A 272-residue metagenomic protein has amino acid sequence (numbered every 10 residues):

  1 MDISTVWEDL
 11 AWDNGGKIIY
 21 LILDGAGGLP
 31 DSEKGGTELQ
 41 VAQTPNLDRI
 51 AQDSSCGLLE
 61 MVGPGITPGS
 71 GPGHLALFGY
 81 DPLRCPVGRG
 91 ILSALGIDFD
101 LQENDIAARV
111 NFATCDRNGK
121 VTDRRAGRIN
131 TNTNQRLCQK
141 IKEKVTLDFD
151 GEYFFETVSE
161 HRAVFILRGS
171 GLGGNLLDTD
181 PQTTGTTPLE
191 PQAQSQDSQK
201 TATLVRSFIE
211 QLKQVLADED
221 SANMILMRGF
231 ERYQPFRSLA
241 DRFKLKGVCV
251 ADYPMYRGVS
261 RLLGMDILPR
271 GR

Functional and structural regions predicted by a protein language model:
D2-G15, G27-K142: Active-site nucleophile/metal-coordination loop of metallo-enzymes that catalyze phosphate/sulfate and related
L10, L177, Q194-R206, E210 (+1 more regions): Terminal, contiguous helix-loop blocks that mediate binding/assembly
N14-I18, D53, A107-R109, E160-H161 (+2 more regions): Short coil/turn connectors at secondary-structure junctions
G16-L29, I50, Q211-V215, M224-L226 (+1 more regions): Beta-strand elements within well-structured catalytic alpha/beta cores of enzymes that handle phosphate/sulfate esters
L21, A42-P45, N132-R136, T203-S207 (+2 more regions): Conserved active-site and cofactor/substrate-binding residues in soluble primary-metabolism enzymes
I50, F165, D218: A residue-level signal for conserved active-site and pocket-lining positions in enzyme catalytic cores
C56-L59, L147-E156, G247, G264-R270: Short secondary-structure junctions
R89-Q211: A contiguous, mid-domain pocket- or channel-lining segment that forms the substrate-recognition surface
